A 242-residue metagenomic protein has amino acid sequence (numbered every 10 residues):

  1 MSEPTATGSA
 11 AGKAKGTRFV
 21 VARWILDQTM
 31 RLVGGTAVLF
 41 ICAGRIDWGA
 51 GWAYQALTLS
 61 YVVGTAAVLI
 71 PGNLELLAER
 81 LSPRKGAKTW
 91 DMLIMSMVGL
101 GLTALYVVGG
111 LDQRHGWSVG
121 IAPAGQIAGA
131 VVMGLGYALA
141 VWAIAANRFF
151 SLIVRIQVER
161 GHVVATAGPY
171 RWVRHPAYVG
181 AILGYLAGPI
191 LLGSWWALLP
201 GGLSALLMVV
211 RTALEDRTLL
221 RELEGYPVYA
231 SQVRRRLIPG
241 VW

Functional and structural regions predicted by a protein language model:
M1-Y170, V179-W242: Membrane-anchoring alpha-helices and their flanking helix-loop junctions
V173: Conserved residues at beta->alpha junctions
